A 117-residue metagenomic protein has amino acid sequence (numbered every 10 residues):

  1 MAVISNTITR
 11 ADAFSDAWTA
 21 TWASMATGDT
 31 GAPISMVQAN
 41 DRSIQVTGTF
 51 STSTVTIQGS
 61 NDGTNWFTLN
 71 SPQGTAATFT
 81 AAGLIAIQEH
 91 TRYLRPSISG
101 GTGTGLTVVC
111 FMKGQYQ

Functional and structural regions predicted by a protein language model:
M1-W18, M112-Q117: Short, intrinsically disordered N-terminal pre-domain segments
D16-W18, G63-S71: Surface-exposed loop/edge segments in extracytoplasmic proteins
W18-D29: Extracellular beta-rich ligand/substrate-recognition surface
D29-V37, N70-Q117: Beta-sandwich interaction modules
Q38-T49, P96: A short beta-strand element within beta-rich, extracytoplasmic domains of secreted/secretory-pathway proteins
R42, S53-T56, T104-V108: Short beta-strand/loop motifs in extracellular/secreted proteins, especially within beta-sandwich accessory domains
F50-S51, D62-T64, G101-G103: Acidic glycine-/aspartate-rich tracts in secreted/extracellular proteins
Q58-S60: Conserved Ser/Thr-centered positions that define the repeating blades of beta-propeller domains
